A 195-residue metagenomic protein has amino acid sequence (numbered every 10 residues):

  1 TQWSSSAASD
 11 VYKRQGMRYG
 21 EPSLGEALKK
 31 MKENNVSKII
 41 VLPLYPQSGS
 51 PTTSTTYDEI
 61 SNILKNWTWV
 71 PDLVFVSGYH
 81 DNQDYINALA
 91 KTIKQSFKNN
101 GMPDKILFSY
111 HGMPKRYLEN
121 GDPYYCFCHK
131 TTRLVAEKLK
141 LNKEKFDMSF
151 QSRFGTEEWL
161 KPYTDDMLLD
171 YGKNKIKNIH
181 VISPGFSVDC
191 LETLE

Functional and structural regions predicted by a protein language model:
T1-A8, Y12: Single conserved hydrophobic/aromatic residue that forms the stacking wall/gate of nucleotide- or nucleobase-binding
D10, L64-V70, K138-K143: Short helix-capping segments at alpha-helix termini
R14-A88: Long, hydrophobic, well-ordered secondary-structure blocks that form the structural core and pocket-lining surfaces
S23, Q47-T52, Q83, P114-L118 (+2 more regions): Short catalytic/ligand-binding loop motif for oxyanion handling, primarily in non-cytosolic enzymes, centered on
K30-G49, Y57, E157, K161-E195: Glycine/proline-rich loop-helix segments at beta-alpha junctions forming the active-site rim of enzyme cores
T53-S61, Y125-R133, E195: Short, surface-exposed alpha-helical segments at coil->helix boundaries
Q83-D104: Hydrophobic alpha-helical segments within soluble ligand-binding/sensing domains
M102, K115-D147, R153-P162, M167-L168 (+1 more regions): Redox- and metal-dependent alpha/beta enzyme cores, enriched for Fe-S-associated oxidoreductases and cofactor-handling
